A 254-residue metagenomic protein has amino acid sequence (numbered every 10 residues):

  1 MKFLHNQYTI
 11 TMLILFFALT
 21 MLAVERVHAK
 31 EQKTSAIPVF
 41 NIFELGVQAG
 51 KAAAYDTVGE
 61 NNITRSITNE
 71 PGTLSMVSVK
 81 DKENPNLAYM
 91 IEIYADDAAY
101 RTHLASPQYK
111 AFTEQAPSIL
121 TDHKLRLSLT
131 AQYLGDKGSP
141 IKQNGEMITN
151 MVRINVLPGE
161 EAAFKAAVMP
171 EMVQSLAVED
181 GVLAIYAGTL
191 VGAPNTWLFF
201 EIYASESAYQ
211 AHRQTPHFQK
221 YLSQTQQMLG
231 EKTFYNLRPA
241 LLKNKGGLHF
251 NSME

Functional and structural regions predicted by a protein language model:
M1-L13: Bacterial N-terminal signal peptides that target proteins for export
T11-M21: Bacterial N-terminal signal peptides
A29-I37, V77-N86, A111-T149, L157 (+2 more regions): Glycine-rich beta-strand-turn "strand-cap" elements at beta-sheet edges
P38-G46, I91, I148-I154: Active-site-flanking beta-strand signature of metal-NTP-handling nucleotidyl enzymes and homologous cyclase-like
E44-L45, V58, N62-S66, M76-V79 (+5 more regions): A structural feature that tracks compact, well-ordered secondary-structure segments with a strong bias toward
G46-G50, Y94-A95, I154-G159, Y203-A204: Structural beta->alpha junctions
A52-D56, R101-L104, E161-A167, H212: Solvent-exposed, non-transmembrane alpha-helical starts
N61-V77, I93-L127, L176-L183, I202-R238: An amphipathic, aromatic/His-enriched active-site/gating alpha helix that lines ligand/cofactor pockets
